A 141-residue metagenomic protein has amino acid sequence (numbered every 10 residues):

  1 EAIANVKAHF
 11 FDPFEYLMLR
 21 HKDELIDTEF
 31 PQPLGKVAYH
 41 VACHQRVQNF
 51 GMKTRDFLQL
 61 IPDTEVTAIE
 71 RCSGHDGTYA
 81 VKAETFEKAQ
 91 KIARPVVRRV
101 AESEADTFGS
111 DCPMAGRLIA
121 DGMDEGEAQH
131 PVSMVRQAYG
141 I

Functional and structural regions predicted by a protein language model:
E1-I141: Iron-sulfur cluster-binding electron-transfer modules in prokaryotic oxidoreductases
